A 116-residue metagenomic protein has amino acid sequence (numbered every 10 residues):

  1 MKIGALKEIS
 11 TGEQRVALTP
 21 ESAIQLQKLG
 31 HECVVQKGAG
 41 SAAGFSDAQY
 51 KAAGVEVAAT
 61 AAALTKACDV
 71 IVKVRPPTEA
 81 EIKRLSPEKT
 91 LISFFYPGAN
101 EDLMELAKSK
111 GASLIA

Functional and structural regions predicted by a protein language model:
M1-I3: Extreme N-terminal starter segment of soluble prokaryotic enzymes
L6-A42: Glycine-rich phosphate/diphosphate-binding loop of Rossmann-like nucleotide-binding domains
E8-S10, K37-G40, A62, P76-P77 (+2 more regions): Short, ordered loop/turn segments at secondary-structure junctions
H31, V55, A112: Short phosphate-binding/catalytic loops that engage adenosine nucleotides
V34-V57: N-terminal beta-loop-helix "entrance" segment that forms/cooperates in small-molecule cofactor or anionic ligand
G54-A67: Short acidic low-complexity segments
K66, V70-A116: Phosphate/diphosphate ligand-binding glycine-rich loop within oxidoreductases
